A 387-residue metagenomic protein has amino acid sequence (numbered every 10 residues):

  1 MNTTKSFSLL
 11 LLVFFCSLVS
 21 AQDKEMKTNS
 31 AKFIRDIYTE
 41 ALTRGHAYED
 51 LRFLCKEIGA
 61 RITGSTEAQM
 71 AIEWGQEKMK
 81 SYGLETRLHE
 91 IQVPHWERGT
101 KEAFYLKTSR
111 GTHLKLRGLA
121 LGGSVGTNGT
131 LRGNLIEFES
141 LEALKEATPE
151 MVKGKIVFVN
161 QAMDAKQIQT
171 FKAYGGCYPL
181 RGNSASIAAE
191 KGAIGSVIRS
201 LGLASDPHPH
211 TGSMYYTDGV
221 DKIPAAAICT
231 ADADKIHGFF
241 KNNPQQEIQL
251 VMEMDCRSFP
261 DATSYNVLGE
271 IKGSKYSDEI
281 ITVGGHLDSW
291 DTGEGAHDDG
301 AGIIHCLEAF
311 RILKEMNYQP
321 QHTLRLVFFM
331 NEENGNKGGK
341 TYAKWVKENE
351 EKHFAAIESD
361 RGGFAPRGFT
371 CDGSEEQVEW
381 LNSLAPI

Functional and structural regions predicted by a protein language model:
M1-M26: Bacterial Sec-dependent N-terminal signal peptides
D23-M26, K32, R52, K56-I168: Noncatalytic luminal/extracellular "stalk/propeptide" segments of secretory-pathway proteins
E25, N29-S65, I91, H208-S213 (+3 more regions): N-terminal capping segment at the start of a domain
K32-F33, K107-S109, K115-P149, M214-A296 (+2 more regions): Soluble metallo-hydrolase cores and metallopeptidase-like ectodomains found primarily in the secretory/periplasmic
I34-L42, K56-T66, A103, G122 (+7 more regions): Second-shell loop/turn segments in exported
E49, R311-K337: Short helix-loop-beta-strand segments that form the rim/entrance of peptidase-like active sites
G111-H113, G133, I223-A226, A233-D234 (+3 more regions): Metal-dependent peptidase/peptidase-like ectodomains
E139-L203: A conserved hydrophobic secondary-structure block that centers on an alpha-helix together with its immediately flanking
